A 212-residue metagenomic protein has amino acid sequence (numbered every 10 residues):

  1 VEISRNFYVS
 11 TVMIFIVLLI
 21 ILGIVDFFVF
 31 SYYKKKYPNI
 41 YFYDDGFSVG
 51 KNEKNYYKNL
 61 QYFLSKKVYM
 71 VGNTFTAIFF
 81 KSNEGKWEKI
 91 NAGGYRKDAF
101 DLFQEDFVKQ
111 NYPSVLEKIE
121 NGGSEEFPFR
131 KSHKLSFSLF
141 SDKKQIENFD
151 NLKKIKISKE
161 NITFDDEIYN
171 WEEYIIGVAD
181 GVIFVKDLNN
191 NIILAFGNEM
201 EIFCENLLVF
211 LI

Functional and structural regions predicted by a protein language model:
V1-Y37, K144-E147: Alpha-helical transmembrane spans
K35-D45: Alpha-helical transmembrane signal-anchor/signal-peptide segments
N39, K154, E173-I175: Short, surface-exposed charged micro-motifs
Y43-S48, T76-I168, N191-I193, L208-I212: N-terminal recruitment modules of adaptor/scaffold proteins
F47-V49, K54-M70, I162-I183: Phosphoinositide-dependent membrane-docking surfaces
K58-F63, A92-D98, E172-G177, G197-F203: A short, sequence-level motif marking secondary-structure junctions
T74-I78, I183-F184: Short aromatic-glycine-enriched beta-strand elements
I183-I212: Eukaryotic low-complexity, acidic/Ser/Thr/Pro-rich regulatory regions of large signaling scaffolds and adaptors
